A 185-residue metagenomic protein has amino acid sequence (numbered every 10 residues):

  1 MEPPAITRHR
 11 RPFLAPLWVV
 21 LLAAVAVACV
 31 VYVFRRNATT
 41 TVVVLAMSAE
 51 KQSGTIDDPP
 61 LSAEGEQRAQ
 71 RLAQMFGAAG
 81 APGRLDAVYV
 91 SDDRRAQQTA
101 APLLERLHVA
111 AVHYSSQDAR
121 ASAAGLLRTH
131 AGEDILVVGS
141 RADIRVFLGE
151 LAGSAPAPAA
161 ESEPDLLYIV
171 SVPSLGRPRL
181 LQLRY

Functional and structural regions predicted by a protein language model:
E2-A26, V30-F34, A38-G132, I144-Y185: Active-site-proximal alpha-helix that buttresses catalytic centers in soluble enzyme cores
D134-V138: Periplasmic-binding protein-like
S140-A142: Short, loop-centered acidic/histidine patches that primarily coordinate divalent metals
